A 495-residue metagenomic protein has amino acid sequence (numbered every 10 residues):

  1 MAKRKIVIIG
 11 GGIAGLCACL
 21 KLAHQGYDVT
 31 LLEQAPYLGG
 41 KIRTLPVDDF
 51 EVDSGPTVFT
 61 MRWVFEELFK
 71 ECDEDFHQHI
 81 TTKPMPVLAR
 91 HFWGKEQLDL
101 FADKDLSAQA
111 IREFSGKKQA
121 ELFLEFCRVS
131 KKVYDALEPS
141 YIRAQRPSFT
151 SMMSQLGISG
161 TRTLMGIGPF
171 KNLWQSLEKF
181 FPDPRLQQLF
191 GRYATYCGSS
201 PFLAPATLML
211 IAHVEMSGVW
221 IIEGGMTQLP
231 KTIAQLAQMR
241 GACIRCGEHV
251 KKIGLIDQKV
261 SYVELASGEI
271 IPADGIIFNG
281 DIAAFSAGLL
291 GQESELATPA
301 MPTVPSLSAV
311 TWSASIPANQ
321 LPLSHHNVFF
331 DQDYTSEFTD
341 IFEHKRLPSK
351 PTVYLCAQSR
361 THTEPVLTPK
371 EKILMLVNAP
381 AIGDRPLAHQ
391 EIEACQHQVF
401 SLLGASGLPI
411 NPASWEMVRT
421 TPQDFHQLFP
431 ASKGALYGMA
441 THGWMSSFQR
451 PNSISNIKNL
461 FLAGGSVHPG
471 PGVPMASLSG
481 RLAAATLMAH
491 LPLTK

Functional and structural regions predicted by a protein language model:
K3-A136: N-terminal glycine-rich phosphate/pyrophosphate-binding loop and immediately adjacent elements
P56, G465-L487: A conserved FAD-binding loop/helix module that cradles the flavin
G94-L203: Rossmann-like flavin
D183-C197, K350-Y354, P409-P469: A glycine-rich dinucleotide-binding beta-alpha-beta segment and adjacent secondary-structure elements that constitute
L210-V260: Helical element adjacent to the flavin cofactor pocket in flavoenzyme catalytic cores
I221, K251-L367: Mid-domain catalytic core of redox enzymes that form a hydrophobic substrate pocket/lid adjacent to a catalytic redox
P317-H426: C-terminal segments that line or cap access tunnels to active or ligand-binding sites in enzymes and enzyme-associated
A489-K495: Active-site-proximal substrate-binding core of FAD-dependent oxidoreductases
